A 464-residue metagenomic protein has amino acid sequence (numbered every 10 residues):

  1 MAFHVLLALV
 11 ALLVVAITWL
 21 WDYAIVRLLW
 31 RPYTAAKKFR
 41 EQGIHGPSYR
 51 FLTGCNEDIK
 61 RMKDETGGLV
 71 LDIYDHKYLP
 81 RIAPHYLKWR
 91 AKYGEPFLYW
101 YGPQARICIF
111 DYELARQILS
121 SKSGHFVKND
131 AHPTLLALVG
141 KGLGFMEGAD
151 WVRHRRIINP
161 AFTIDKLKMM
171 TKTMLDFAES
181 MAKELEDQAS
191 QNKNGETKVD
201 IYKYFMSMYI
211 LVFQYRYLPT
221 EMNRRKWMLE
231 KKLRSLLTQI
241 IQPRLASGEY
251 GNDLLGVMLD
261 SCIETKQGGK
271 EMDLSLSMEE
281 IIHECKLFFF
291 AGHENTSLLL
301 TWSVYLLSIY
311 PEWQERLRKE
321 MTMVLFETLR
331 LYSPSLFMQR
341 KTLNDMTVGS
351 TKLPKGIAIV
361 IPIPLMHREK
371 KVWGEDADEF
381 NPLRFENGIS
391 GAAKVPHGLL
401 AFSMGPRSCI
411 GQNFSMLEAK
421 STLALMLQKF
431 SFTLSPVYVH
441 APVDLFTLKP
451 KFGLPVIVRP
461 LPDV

Functional and structural regions predicted by a protein language model:
M1-W19, Y23, W100-I107, D165-D176 (+5 more regions): Cytochrome P450
A2-V139, A149, R153, L175-S180 (+2 more regions): N-terminal membrane-proximal hinge/A-helix region immediately C-terminal to the signal-anchor transmembrane segment
E57-I59, D64, V70-K77, P84 (+7 more regions): Conserved cytochrome P450 catalytic core segment spanning the I/J/K helices
I73-G94, K232-S235, Q239-Q242, M323-G349 (+1 more regions): Conserved cytochrome P450 K-helix E-x-x-R motif and the immediately C-terminal K′/meander segment
A91-F97, D273-E279, M323-E327, M338-V360 (+2 more regions): Cytochrome P450 C-terminal beta-domain/meander region
P160, K286, A291, E386-A419 (+1 more regions): Cytochrome P450 heme-thiolate "Cys pocket" and heme-binding signature region
P311-W313, Q412-K449: Cytochrome P450 heme-binding "Cys pocket" and the immediately downstream C-terminal segment
I361-S390: Conserved cytochrome P450 K-helix/beta-meander segment immediately N-terminal to the heme-binding cysteine loop
